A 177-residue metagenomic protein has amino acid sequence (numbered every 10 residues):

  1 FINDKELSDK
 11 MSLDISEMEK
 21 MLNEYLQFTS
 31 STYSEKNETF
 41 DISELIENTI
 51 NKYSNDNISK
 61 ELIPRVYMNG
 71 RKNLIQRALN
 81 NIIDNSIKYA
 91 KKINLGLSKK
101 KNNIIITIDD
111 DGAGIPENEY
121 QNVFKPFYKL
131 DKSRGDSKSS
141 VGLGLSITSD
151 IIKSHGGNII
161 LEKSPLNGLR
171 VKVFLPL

Functional and structural regions predicted by a protein language model:
S31-E35, Y67-G70: Conserved micro-motifs of the catalytic ATP-binding
S59-G70, K100-K101: Conserved catalytic submotifs in the C-terminal HATPase_c
K92-N102: Short beta-strand/loop element within the Bergerat-fold HATPase_c
D110: Acidic ATP/Mg2+-coordinating residue in the GHKL
I115-Y128: Short conserved segment of the HATPase_c
G144, T148: Short alpha-helical Gxxx[C/S/T] motif in the catalytic ATP-binding
G156-G157: Conserved glycine-rich
